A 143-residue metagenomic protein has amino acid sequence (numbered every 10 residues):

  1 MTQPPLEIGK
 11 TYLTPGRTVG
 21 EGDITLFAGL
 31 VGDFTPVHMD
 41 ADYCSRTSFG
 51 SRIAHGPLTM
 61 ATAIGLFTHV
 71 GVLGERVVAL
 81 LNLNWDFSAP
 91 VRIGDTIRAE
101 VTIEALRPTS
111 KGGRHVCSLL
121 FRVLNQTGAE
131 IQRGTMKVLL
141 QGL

Functional and structural regions predicted by a protein language model:
M1-A54, L140-G142: Catalytic strand-loop segment that frames the active site of acyl-thioester-processing enzymes
M1-I8, F87-L143: HotDog/MaoC-like acyl-thioester-processing domains
I8, P15, D23, D33 (+3 more regions): A generic structural signal for short beta-strands and their flanking turns/coil linkers
T14, T18, T59, T96 (+1 more regions): Ser/Thr-centric signal marking residues that sit in or immediately flank functional binding/regulatory motifs
D33-F34, D40-S45, P57, G65-L66 (+5 more regions): Short, surface-exposed, polar/charged, turn-prone segments marking secondary-structure boundaries
T47-A54, M60-E104: Hydrophobic beta-strand-centered segment that forms part of the acyl-chain substrate-binding groove
